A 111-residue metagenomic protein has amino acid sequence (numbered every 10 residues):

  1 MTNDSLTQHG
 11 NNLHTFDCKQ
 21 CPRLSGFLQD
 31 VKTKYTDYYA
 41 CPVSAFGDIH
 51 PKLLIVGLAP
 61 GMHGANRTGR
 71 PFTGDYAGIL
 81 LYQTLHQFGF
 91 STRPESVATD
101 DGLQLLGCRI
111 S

Functional and structural regions predicted by a protein language model:
M1: Non-catalytic, low-structured ubiquitin/UBL-interacting segments
S5-S111: A polyanion-binding, active-site-adjacent surface
